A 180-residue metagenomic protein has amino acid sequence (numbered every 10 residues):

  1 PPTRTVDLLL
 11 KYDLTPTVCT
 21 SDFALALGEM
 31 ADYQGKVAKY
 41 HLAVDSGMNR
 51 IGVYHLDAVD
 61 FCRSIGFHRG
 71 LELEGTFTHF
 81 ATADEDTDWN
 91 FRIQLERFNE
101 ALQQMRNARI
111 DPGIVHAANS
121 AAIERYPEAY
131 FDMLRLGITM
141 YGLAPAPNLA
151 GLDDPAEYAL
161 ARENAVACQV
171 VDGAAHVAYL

Functional and structural regions predicted by a protein language model:
P1-L14, V18-L27, R125: N-terminal active-site wall of soluble small-molecule enzyme domains
T3-V6, V44, F77: Generic signal for short, ordered secondary-structure residues within or immediately flanking folded domains
T15-T17, H41, H116: Short, conserved beta-strand segments within well-ordered enzyme catalytic domains that often line or immediately flank
D22-Y33, V37-K39, S46-D172, V177: Active-site loop/helix belt of alpha/beta enzymes
L180: Terminal RNA-binding accessory module
